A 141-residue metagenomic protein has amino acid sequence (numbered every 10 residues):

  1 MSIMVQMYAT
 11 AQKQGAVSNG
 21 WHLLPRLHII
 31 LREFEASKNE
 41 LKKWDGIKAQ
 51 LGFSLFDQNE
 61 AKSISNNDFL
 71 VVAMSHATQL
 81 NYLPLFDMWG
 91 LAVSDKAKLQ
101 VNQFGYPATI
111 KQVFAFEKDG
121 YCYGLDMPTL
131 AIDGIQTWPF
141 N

Functional and structural regions predicted by a protein language model:
M1-L55, N59-E60: Acidic/His/Gly-enriched intrinsically disordered linker/tail segments that often contain short helix/coil "MoRF-like"
D45-N141: Beta/coil-rich, acidic/histidine-enriched accessory regions frequently appended to metallopeptidases
